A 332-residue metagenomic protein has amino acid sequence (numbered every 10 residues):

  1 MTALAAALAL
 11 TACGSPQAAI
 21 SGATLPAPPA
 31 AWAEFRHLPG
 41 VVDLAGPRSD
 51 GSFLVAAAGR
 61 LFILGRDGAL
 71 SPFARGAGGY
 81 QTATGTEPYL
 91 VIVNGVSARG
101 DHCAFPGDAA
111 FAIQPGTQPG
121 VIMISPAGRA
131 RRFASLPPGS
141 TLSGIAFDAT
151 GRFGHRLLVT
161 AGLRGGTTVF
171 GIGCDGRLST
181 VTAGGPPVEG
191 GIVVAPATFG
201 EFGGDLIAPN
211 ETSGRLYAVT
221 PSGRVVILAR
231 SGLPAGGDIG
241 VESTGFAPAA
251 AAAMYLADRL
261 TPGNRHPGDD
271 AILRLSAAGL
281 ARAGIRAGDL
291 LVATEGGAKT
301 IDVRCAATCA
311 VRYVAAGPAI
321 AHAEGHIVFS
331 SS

Functional and structural regions predicted by a protein language model:
M1-A3: Bacterial N-terminal signal peptides that target proteins for export
P16-S332: Sequence/structural signature of beta-propeller domains
